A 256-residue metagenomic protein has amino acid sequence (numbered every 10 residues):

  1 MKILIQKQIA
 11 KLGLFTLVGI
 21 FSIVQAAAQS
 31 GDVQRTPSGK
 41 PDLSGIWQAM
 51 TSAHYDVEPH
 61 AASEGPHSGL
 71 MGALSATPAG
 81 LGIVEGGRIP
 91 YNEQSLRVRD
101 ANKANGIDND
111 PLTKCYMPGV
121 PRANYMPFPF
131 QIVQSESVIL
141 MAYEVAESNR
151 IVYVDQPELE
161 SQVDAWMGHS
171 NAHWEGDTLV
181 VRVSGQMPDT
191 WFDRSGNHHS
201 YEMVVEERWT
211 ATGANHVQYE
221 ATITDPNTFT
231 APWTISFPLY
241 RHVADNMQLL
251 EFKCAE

Functional and structural regions predicted by a protein language model:
K2-I3, G13, F21-E256: PEST-like low-complexity, intrinsically disordered acidic/proline/serine-rich tracts that flank trafficking/processing
